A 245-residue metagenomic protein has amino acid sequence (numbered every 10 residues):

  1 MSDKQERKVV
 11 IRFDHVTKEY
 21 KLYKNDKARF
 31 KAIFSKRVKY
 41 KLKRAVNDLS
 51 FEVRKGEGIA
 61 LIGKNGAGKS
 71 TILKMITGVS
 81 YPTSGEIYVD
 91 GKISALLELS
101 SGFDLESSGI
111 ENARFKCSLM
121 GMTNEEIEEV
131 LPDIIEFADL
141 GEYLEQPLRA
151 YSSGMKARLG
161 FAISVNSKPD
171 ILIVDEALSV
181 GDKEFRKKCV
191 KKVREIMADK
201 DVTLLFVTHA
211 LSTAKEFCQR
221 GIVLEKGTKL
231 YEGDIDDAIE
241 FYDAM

Functional and structural regions predicted by a protein language model:
M1-A45, A238-A244: Pre-NBD coupling/linker segments of ABC/ABC-like ATPases
K31-A32, R114, E126-Y143: Conserved ABC ATPase "signature" region
I62-K64: The feature captures the beta-strand-to-loop junction immediately N-terminal to the Walker
T77: Helix-to-loop junction immediately C-terminal to a conserved catalytic motif
T208-H209: H-loop/switch region of ABC-family ATPase nucleotide-binding domains
F217-D234, Y242: H-loop (His-switch) and adjacent beta-strand-loop-beta switch element of ABC-type ATPase nucleotide-binding domains
